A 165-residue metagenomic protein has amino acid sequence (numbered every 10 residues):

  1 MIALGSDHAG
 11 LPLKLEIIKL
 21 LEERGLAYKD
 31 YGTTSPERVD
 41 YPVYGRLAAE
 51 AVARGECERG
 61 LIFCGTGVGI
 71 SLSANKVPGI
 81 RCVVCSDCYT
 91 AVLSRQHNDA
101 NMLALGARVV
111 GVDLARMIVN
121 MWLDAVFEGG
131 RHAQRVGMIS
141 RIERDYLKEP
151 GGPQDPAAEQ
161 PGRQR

Functional and structural regions predicted by a protein language model:
A3-E23: Glycine-rich phosphate/diphosphate-binding loop of Rossmann-like nucleotide-binding domains
A3-G5, A9-G10, C88-R165: C-terminal binding/interaction regions
L15-I18, L72-K76, R116: Short amphipathic alpha-helical segments
A27-R38: A short beta-strand-loop structural module common to alpha/beta enzyme folds
T34-S35, G65-V68, K76, C88-T90 (+1 more regions): Acidic, glycine-rich active-site loops and adjacent beta-strand->loop/helix elements that engage anionic groups
Y44-V84: Helix-adjacent hinge/juxtasegments
